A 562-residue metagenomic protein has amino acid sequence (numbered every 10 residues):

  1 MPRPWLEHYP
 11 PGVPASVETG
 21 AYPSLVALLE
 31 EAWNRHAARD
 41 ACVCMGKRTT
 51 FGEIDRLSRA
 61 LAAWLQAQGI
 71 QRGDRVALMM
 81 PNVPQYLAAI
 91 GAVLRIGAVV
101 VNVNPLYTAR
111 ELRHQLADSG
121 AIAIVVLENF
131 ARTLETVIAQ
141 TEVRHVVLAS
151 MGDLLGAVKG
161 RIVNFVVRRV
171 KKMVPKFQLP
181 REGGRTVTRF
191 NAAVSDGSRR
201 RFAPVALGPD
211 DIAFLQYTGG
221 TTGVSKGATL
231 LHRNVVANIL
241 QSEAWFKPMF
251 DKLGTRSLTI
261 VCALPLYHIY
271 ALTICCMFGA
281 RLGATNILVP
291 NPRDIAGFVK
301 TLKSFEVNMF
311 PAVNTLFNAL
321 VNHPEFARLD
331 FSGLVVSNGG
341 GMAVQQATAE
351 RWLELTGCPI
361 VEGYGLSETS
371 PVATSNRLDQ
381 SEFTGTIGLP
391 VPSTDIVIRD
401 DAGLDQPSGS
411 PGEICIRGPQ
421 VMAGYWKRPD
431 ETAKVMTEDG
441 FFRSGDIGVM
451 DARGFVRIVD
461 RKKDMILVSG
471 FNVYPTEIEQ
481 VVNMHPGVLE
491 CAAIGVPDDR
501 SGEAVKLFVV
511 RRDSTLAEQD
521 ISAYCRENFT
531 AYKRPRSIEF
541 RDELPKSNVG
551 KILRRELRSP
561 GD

Functional and structural regions predicted by a protein language model:
R3-E7, A27-T50: AMP-dependent adenylate-forming
G20-A21, A38-V83, L87-G91, T108-R113: Conserved AMP-binding/adenylate-forming core of the ANL superfamily
T50-G52, A213-L240: Conserved AMP-binding A3 loop
A67-Q68, R95-A192, D513-S514: Structural core segment of the AMP-binding/adenylate-forming
Y107, I124, E128, F310 (+8 more regions): AMP-binding/adenylate-forming catalytic core of the ANL superfamily
R161-F165, A284, V307-P311, V321-E382 (+1 more regions): Gly/Ser/Thr-rich phosphate-binding loop
Q178-Y217, V224, M249-T259: Conserved pre-ATP/AMP-binding loop-to-beta segment of ANL
V236-T259, I269-N308, H323: Conserved AMP-binding/adenylation subdomain of ANL enzymes
